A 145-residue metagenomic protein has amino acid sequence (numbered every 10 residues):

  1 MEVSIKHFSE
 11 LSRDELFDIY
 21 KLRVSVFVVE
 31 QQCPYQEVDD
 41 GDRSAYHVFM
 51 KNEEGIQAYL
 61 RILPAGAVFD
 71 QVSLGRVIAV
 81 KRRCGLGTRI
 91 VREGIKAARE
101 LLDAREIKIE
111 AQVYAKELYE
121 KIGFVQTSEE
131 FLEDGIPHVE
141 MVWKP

Functional and structural regions predicted by a protein language model:
M1-S44, F49-I56: Short amphipathic alpha-helix that is part of the acyltransferase structural core
V38-R43, G66, L132-E133: A short beta-turn/loop motif at secondary-structure boundaries
F49, G55-A65, Q71-R76: Conserved beta-strand in the GNAT
P64-L74, R82, L101-R105, E133-H138: A conserved beta-turn-beta hairpin within the catalytic core of GNAT-like acetyltransferases that forms part
A79, C84-K96: Conserved acetyl-CoA-binding loop-helix of GNAT-fold acetyltransferases
A98-Q112: Conserved GNAT acetyl-CoA-binding A-motif
Q112, L132-P145: C-terminal "cap" of GNAT-fold acetyltransferases
E120-E130: Conserved acetyl-CoA-binding loop of GNAT-fold acetyltransferases
